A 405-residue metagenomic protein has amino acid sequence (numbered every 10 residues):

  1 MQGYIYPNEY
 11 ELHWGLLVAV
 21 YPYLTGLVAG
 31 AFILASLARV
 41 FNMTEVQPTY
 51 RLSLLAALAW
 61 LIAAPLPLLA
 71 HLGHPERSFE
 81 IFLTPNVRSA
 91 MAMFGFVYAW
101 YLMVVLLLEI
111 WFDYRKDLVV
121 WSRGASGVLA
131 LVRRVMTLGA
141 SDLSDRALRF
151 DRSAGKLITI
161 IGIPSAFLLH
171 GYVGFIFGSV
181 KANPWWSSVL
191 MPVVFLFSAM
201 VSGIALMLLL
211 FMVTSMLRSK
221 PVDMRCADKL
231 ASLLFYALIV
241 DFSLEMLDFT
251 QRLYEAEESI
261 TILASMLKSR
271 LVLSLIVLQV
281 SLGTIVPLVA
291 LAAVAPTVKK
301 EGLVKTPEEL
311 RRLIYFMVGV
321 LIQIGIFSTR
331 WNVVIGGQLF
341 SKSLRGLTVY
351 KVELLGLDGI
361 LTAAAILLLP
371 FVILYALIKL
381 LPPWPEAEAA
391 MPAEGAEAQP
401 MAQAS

Functional and structural regions predicted by a protein language model:
M1-G3, P75-I81, L253-T261, Q338-G346: Peri-membrane helix termini and adjoining interfacial loops of integral membrane proteins
M1-V40, F340, Y375, M391-S405: N-terminal signal-anchor module of multipass membrane proteins
Y6-L17, T84-M91, R146-S153, A182-M191 (+2 more regions): Membrane-interface segments at the starts/ends of alpha-helical transmembrane spans
L12-Y23, V46-L58: Loop-to-helix transition at the N-terminal end of transmembrane alpha-helices
L17-Y21, A92-F96, M191-F195, E257-P287 (+1 more regions): Membrane-interface transmembrane-helix boundary segments in multi-pass integral membrane proteins
L24-N42, L52-T84, R88-S141, I158-G162 (+1 more regions): Transmembrane-helix bundle segments that line or gate the permeation/cavity pathway in multi-pass membrane proteins
M43-T44, V105-R312, M317-V318, G325-S328 (+1 more regions): Long, contiguous internal "core" modules enriched in hydrophobic/ aromatic residues
L310-S405: TerminUS-proximal long segments
